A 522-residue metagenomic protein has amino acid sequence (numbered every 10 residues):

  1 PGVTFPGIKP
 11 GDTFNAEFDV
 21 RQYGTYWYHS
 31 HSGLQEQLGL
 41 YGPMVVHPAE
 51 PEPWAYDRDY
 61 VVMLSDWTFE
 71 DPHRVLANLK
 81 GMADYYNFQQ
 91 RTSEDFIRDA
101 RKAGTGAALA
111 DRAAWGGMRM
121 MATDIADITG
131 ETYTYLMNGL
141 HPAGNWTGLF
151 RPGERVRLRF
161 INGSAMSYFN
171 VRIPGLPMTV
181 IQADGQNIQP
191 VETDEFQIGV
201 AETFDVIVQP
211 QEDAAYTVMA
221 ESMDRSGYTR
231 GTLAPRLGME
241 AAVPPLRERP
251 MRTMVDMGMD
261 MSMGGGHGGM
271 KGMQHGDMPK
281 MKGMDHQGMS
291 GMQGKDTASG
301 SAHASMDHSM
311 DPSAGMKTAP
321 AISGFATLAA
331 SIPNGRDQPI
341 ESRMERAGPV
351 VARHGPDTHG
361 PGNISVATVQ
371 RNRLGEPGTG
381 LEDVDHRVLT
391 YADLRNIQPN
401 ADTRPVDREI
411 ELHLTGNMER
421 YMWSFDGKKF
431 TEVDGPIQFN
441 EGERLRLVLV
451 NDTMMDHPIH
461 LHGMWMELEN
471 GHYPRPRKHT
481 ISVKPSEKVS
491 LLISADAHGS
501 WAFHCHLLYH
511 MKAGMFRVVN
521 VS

Functional and structural regions predicted by a protein language model:
P1-F5, T179-D194, G199-V200, T229-R230 (+8 more regions): Active-site pocket scaffolds in enzymes
P1-V200, V206-I207, E212, L237-D311 (+5 more regions): Histidine-centered copper-binding motifs that mark active-site loops of extracellular/periplasmic copper enzymes
H31-G33, G163, E221-M223, D452 (+1 more regions): Beta-strand-rich extracellular modules
I97-M121, E382-E419: Predominantly extracellular/luminal regions of secreted and cell-surface proteins, especially disulfide-bonded
G116, F150-R155, Q197-E202, R353 (+3 more regions): Conserved "landmark" site that anchors the functional core of diverse proteins
G144-N145, I397, D434: Eukaryotic intrinsically disordered and solvent-exposed regulatory patches
S167-I173, V218-M219, H457-L461: Short, hydrophobic/aromatic beta-strand segments
F204, P210, A214, M219-A220 (+2 more regions): Long compositionally biased, domain-poor regions of proteins
